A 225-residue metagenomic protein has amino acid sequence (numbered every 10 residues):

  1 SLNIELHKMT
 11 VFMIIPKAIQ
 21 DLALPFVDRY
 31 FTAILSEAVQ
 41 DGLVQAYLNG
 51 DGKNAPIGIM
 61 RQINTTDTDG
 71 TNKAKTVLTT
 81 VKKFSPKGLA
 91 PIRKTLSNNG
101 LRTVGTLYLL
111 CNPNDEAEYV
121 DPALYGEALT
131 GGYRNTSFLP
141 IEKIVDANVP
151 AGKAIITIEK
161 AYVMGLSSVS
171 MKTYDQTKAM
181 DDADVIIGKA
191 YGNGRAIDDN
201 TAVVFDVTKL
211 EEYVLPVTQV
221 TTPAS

Functional and structural regions predicted by a protein language model:
L2-R93, V204-A224: Alpha-helical scaffold segments that mediate packing/assembly in large oligomeric complexes
L22-L24, E118-V120, R195-I197: Short helix/loop capping segments that flank catalytic or ligand/cofactor-binding pockets
D41, A190-G194: Beta-strand elements of well-folded, non-transmembrane domains
K53, I57-A190, V214-S225: Extended oligomerization regions of viral-like shell subunits
D199-T201: Tubular lipid-binding modules of the TULIP superfamily
